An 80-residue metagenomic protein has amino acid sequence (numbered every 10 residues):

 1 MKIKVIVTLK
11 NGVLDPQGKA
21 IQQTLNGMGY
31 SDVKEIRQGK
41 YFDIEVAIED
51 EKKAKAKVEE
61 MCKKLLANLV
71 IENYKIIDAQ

Functional and structural regions predicted by a protein language model:
K2-K4, T8-Y41, A54-Q80: Long, contiguous binding/interaction regions
F42-A47: Amphipathic alpha-helical segments that form the core helices of the histone-fold
I48-K52: Helix N-cap motif at beta-to-alpha junctions
